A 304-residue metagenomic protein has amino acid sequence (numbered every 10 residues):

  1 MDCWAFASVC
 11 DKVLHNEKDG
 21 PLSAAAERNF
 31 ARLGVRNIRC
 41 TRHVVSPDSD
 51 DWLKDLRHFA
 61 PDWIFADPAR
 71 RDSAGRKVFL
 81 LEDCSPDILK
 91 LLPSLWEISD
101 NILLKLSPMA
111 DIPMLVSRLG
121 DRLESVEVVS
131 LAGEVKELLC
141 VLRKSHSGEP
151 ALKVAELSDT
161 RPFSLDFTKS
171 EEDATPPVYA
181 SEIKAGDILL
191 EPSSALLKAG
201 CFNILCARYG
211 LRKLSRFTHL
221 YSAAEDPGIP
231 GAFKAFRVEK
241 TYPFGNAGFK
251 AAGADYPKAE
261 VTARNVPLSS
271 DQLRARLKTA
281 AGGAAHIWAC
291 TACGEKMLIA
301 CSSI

Functional and structural regions predicted by a protein language model:
M1-I304: SAM-dependent transferase fold signal centered on methyltransferase-like domains, encompassing both Class I
